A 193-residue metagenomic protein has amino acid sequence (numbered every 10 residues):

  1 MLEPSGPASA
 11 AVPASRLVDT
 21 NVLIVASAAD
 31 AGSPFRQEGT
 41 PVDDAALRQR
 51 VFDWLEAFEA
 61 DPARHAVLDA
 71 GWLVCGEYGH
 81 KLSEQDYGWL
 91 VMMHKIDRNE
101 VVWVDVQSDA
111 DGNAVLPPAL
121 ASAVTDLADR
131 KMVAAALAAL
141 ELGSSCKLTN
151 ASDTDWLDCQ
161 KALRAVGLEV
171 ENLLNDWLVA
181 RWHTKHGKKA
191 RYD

Functional and structural regions predicted by a protein language model:
M1-A10, E141-D193: Acidic, PIN/NYN-like endoribonuclease modules and their adjacent C-terminal/linker elements
M1-R48: Metal-dependent nucleic-acid phosphoesterase active-site entry motif
P13-R16, A63-L68, V101, S144-T149: Hydrophobic beta-strand segments of well-ordered beta-sheets in folded domains
V18-T20, L68-G71, A128, T149-T154: Short His-Asn-centered micro-motif
Q37-E84: PIN/NYN-family metal-dependent endoribonuclease catalytic core
C75-K95, A162-N172: Short, electropositive alpha-helical surface patch
V101-T149: Active-site neighborhoods of divalent-metal-dependent phosphate/nucleic-acid chemistry enzymes
